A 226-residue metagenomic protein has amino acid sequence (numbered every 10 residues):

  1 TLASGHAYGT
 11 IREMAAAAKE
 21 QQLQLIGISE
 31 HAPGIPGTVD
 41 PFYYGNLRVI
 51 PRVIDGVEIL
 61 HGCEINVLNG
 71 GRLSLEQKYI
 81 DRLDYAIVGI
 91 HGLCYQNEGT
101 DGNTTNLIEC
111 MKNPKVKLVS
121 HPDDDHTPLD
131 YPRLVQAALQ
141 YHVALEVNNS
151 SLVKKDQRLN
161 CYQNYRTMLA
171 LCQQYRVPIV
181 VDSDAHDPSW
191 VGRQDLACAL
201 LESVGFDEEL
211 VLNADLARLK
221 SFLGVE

Functional and structural regions predicted by a protein language model:
T1-L2, H31: Histidine-centered nuclease catalytic patch
H6-G9, G37-P41, P128-Q136, K155-L171 (+2 more regions): Histidine/acidic-residue-rich catalytic or RNA/ligand-binding cores of hydrolases and nuclease-related proteins
M14-I26: Catalytic domains of carbohydrate-active enzymes, especially glycoside hydrolases
K19, A32, G37-V147, S151 (+3 more regions): Extended substrate/RNA-proximal surfaces in nucleic-acid metabolism proteins
Q24-L25, S29, K117: Short acidic/polar active-site loop segments enriched in Thr and Asp
H31, V177-V191: Short acidic/histidine-rich active-site segments
Y165-S183: Conserved short secondary-structure transition element at the edge of the structured enzyme core that lines
